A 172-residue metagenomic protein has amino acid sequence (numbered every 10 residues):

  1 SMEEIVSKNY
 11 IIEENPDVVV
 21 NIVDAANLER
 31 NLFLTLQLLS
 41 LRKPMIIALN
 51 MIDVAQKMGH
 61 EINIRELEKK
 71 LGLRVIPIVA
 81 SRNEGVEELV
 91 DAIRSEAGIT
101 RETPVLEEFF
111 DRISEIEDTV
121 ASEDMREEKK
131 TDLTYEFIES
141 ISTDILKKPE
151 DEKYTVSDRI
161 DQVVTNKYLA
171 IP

Functional and structural regions predicted by a protein language model:
M2-I76: Conserved C-terminal guanine-recognition region of P-loop GTPase G domains, centered on the G4
D24, V79-R82, N166: Acidic/polar residues at beta-strand termini and the immediately following turn/coil
L39, L133, V163-T165: Core structural elements
I46-I47, Q56-D151: Alpha-helical transmembrane helix bundles of large polytopic membrane transport and channel proteins
K148-Q162: Pre-Walker A segment
R159-P172: Hydrophobic alpha-helical transmembrane segments
